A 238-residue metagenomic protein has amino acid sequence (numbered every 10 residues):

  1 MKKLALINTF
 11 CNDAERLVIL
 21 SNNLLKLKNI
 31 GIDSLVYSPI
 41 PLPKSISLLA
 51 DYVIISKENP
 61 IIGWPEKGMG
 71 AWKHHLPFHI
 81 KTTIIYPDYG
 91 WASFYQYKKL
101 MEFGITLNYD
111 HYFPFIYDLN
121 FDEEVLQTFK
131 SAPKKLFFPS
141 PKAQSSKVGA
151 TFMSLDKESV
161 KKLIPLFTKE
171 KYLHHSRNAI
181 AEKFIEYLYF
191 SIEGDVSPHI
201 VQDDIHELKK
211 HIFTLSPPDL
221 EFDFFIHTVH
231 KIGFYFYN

Functional and structural regions predicted by a protein language model:
M1-N22: N-proximal low-complexity "stem/linker" segments adjacent to membrane-targeting elements
D13-L17, Y89-Y97, A181: Phosphate/oxyanion-binding active-site loops and adjacent basic polyanion-contact surfaces
R16, F113-F115, L119-E123, L155: Hydrophobic/aromatic residue at the end of a short beta strand that borders the catalytic acidic motif
S21-I32: Short, acidic, metal-binding catalytic loop of nucleotide-sugar glycosyltransferases
Y37-L107: Active-site-proximal specificity loops/subdomain of glycosyltransferases
K81-I85, Y109-N120: Short beta-strand-to-loop acidic/aromatic patch adjacent to the donor-nucleotide binding site
N120-V148: Conserved donor-nucleotide/metal-binding helix-loop-beta segment in metal-dependent transferases, i.e., the alpha-helix
F121, F152-N238: Catalytic core and acceptor-binding pocket of nucleotide-sugar-dependent glycosyltransferases
